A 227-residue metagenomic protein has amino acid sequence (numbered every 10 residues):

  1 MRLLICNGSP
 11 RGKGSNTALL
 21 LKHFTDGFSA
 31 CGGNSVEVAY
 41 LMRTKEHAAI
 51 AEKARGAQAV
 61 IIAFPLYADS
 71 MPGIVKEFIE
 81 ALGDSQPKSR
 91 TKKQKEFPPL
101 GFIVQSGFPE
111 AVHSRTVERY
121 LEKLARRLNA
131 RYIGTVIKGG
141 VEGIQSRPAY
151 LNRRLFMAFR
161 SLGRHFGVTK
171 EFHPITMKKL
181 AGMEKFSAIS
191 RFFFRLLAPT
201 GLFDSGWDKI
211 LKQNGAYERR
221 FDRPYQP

Functional and structural regions predicted by a protein language model:
M1-Q94, E171-P227: N-terminal beta1-alpha1-beta2 submodule of the flavodoxin-like/Rossmannoid cofactor-binding fold
P10-G12, A68, G107-E110, E142: Short histidine/acidic/glycine/proline-rich micro-motifs that form metal- and phosphate-coordinating active-site loops
L21, V75, I79, E118-L121 (+2 more regions): Amphipathic alpha-helical segments in well-structured domains
H23, G27, Y120-R127, A158-S161: Amphipathic alpha-helical segments that form well-ordered structural scaffolds and often line/cohere around active
P98-G139, Q145-R154: Short, glycine-/small-residue-rich phosphate/pyrophosphate-handling segment
G134-T200: A conserved mid-domain beta-alpha-beta active-site/ligand-binding segment of alpha/beta enzyme cores
